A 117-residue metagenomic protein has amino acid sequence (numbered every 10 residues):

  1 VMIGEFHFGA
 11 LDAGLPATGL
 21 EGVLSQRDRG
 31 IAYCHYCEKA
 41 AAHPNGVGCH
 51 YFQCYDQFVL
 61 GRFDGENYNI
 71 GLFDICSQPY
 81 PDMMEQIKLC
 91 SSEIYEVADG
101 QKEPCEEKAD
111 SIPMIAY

Functional and structural regions predicted by a protein language model:
V1, A42-G48: Loop/turn elements at helix/coil->beta-strand transitions in domains of secreted/extracellular proteins
V1-Y36, F52: Active-site clefts of carbohydrate-active enzymes
H7-F8, N45, R62, Y68: Generic hydrophobic/packing signal
C37-A41: Non-transmembrane alpha-helical segments in soluble domains of secreted/periplasmic/extracellular proteins
F52-Y117: Aromatic-rich peripheral "rim/lid" segments of glycoside hydrolase catalytic domains that contact and position glycan
